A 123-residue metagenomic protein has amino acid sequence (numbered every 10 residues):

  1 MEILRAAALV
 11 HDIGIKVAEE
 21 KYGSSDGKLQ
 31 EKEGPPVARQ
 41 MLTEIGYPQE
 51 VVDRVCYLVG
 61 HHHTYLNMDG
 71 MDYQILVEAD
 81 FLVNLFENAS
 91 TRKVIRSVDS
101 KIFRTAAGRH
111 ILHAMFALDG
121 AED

Functional and structural regions predicted by a protein language model:
E2-G23, G34, C56-H63, D80: His-Asp-centered metal-binding catalytic motifs of divalent-metal-dependent phosphohydrolases/nucleases
L4, S25-L29, G70: Residues at secondary-structure transition points
V10, Y47, H63-D123: Divalent metal-dependent phosphate-bond-processing catalytic cores, especially two-metal-ion Mg2+/Mn2+ enzymes that act
K28-E44: An active-site-proximal "capping" alpha-helix that borders the catalytic cofactor pocket
